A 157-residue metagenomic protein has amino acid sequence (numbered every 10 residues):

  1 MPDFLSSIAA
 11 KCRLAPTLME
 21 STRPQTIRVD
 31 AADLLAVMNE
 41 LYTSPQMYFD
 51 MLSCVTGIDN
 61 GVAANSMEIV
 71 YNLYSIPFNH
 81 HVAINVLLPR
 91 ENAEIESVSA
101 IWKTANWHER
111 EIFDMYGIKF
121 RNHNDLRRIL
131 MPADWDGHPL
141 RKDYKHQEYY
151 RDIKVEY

Functional and structural regions predicted by a protein language model:
M1-Y157: Terminal low-complexity/charged segments
